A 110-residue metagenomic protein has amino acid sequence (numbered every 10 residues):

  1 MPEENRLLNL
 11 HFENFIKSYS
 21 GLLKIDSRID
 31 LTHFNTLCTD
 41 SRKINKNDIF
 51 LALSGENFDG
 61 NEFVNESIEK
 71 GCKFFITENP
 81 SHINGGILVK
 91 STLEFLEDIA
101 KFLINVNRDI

Functional and structural regions predicted by a protein language model:
M1-D98, F102: N-terminal leader/targeting and accessory segments in enzymes
A100-I110: Walker A (P-loop) phosphate-binding motif
